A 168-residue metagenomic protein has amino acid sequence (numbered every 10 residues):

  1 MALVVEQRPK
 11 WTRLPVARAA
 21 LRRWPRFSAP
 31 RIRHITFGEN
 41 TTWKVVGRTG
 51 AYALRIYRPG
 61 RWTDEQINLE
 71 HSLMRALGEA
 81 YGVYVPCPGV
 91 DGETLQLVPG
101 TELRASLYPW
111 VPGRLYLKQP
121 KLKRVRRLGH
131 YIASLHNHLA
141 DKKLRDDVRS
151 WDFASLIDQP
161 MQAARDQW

Functional and structural regions predicted by a protein language model:
M1-R31: Juxta-kinase regulatory segment immediately upstream of eukaryotic protein kinase catalytic domains
W24-V46: ATP-binding glycine-rich phosphate-binding loop
I32-T36, C87-G89, D146: Short beta-strand
K44-R48, P99-G100: Active-site beta-strand termini and strand-to-loop segments that position acidic
A53: Glycine-rich ATP phosphate-binding loop
I56-E102, Q119-R126: A conserved alpha-helical element in kinase catalytic cores
P59, A105-K118, M161-W168: A glycine-centered beta->alpha junction motif in the catalytic cores of kinase/phosphotransferase enzymes
K118-W168: A cross-family kinase active-site recognition segment
